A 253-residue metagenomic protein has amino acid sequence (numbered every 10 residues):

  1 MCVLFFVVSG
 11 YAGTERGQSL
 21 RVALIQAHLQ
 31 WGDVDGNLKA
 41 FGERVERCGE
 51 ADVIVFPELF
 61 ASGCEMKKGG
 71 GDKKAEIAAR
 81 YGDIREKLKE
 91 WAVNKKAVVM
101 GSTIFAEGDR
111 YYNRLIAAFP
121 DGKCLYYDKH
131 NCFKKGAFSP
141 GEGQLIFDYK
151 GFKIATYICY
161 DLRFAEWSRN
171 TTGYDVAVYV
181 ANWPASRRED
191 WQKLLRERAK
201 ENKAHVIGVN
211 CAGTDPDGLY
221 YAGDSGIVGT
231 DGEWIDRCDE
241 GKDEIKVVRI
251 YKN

Functional and structural regions predicted by a protein language model:
V3-Q18: Bacterial Sec-dependent signal peptides at the C-terminal "C-region" and cleavage site
E15-R47, V53, L59-C64: N-terminal, active-site-proximal structural segment of metallo-dependent hydrolase catalytic domains
E15-V22, I146-A155, V176: Beta-strand-turn-beta hairpins that frame and shape the catalytic cleft of phosphate-ester-processing enzymes
R21, M100, R114, K123 (+1 more regions): Conserved beta-strand and immediately adjacent loop positions that scaffold enzyme active sites
E43-P120, A185-E197, E201-A204: Cys-nucleophile CN-hydrolase/nitrilase-fold catalytic domain and related Cys-dependent amidase chemistry that acts on
I54-V55, F152-I158, V178-Y179, I207: Short hydrophobic-aromatic micro-motifs
A79, A106-T172, S186-K193, V247 (+1 more regions): Active-site catalytic loop in hydrolytic enzyme cores
Y81-A97, R163-I245: CN hydrolase (nitrilase-like) catalytic-core segments centered on the catalytic cysteine and neighboring Lys/Glu
